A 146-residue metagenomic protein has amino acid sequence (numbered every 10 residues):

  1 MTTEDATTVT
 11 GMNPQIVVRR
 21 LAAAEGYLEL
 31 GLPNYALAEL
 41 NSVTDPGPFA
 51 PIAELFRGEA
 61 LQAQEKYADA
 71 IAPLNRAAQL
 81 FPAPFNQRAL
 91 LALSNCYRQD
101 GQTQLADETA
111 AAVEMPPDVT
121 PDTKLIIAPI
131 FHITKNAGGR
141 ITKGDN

Functional and structural regions predicted by a protein language model:
N13-D45: Alpha-helical segment of the N-proximal tetratricopeptide repeat
V18, I52, N86-R88, D122: Start-of-helix register in tetratricopeptide repeats
A22, F56, A92, I126-P129: "A position-specific structural signal for the A-helix of alpha-solenoid helical repeats
L74-L80, L91-P121: TPR/TPR-like (Sel1-like) alpha-helical repeat modules
